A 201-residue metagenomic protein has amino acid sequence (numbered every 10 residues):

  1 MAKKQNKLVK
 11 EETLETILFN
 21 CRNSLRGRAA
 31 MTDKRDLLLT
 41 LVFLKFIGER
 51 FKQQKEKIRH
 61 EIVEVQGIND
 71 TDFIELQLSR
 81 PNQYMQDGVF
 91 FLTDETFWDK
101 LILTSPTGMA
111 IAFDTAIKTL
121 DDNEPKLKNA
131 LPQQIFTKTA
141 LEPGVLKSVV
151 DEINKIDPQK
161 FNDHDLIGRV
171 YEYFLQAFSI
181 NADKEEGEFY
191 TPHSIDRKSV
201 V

Functional and structural regions predicted by a protein language model:
M1-R197: Non-catalytic, mostly N-terminal accessory regions of nucleic-acid modification and defense proteins
